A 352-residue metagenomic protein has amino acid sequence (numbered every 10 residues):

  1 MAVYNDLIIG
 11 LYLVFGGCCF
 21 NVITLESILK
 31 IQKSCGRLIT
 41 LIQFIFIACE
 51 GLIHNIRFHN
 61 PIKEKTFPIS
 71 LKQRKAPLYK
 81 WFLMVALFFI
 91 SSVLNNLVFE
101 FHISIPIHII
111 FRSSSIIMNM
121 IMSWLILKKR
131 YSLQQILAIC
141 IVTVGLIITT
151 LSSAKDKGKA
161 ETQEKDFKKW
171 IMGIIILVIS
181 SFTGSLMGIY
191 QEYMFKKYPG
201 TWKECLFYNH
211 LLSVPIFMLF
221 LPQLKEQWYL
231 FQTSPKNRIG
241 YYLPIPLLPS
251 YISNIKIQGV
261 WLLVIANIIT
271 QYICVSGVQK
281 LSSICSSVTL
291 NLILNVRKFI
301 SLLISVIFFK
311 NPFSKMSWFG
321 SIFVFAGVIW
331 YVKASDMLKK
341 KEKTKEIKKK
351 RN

Functional and structural regions predicted by a protein language model:
M1-N352: Polytopic endomembrane small-metabolite transporters, centered on the Drug/Metabolite Transporter
